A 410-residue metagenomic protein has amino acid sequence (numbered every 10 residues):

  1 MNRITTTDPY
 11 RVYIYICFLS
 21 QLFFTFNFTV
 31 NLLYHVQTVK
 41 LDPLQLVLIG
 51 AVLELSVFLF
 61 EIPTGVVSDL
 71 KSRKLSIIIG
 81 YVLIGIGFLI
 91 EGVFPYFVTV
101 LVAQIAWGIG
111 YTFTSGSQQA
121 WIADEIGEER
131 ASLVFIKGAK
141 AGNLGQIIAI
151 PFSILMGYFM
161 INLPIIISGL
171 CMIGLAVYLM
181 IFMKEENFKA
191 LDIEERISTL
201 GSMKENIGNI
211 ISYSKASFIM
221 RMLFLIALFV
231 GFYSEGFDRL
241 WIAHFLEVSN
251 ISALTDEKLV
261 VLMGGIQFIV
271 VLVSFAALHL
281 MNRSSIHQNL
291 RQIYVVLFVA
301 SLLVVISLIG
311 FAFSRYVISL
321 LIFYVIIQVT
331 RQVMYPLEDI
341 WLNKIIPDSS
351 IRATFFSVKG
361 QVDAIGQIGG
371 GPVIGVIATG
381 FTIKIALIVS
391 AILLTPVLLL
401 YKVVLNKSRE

Functional and structural regions predicted by a protein language model:
M1-T7, K184-L223: Juxtamembrane intracellular "pre-TM" segments in multi-pass secondary transporters
N2-F58, I219-Q267, Y335, G360: Helix-loop boundary and gating motifs at the non-cytosolic
D8-Y10, G92-Q104, G310-Y324: Helix-loop junctions at membrane interfaces in 12-TM secondary transporters
Q37, I147-S168, A243-L254, H279-I286 (+2 more regions): Transmembrane alpha-helix termini and helix-breaking/packing motifs in multi-pass membrane transporters
V57-P95: Conserved MFS/SLC helix-loop-helix module at the cytosolic interface between two early adjacent transmembrane helices
L75-I90, I167-G169, I293-I309, A391: Structural signature of the two symmetry-related core transmembrane helices
I105-N143: Cytoplasmic helix-loop-helix junction between adjacent transmembrane helices in 12-TM secondary transporters
S168, I173-E195, V403-E410: Helix-loop junctions on the cytosolic side of multi-pass membrane transporters, especially the intracellular loop
